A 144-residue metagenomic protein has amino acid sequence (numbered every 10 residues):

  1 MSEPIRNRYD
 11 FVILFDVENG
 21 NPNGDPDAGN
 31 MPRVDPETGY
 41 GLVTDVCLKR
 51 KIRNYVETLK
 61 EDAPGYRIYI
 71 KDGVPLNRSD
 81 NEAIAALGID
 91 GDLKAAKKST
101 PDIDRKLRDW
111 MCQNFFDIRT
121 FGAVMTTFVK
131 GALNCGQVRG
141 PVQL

Functional and structural regions predicted by a protein language model:
M1-Q143: RNA-binding basic/glycine-rich loop and surface signature characteristic of RAMP-family CRISPR effectors
